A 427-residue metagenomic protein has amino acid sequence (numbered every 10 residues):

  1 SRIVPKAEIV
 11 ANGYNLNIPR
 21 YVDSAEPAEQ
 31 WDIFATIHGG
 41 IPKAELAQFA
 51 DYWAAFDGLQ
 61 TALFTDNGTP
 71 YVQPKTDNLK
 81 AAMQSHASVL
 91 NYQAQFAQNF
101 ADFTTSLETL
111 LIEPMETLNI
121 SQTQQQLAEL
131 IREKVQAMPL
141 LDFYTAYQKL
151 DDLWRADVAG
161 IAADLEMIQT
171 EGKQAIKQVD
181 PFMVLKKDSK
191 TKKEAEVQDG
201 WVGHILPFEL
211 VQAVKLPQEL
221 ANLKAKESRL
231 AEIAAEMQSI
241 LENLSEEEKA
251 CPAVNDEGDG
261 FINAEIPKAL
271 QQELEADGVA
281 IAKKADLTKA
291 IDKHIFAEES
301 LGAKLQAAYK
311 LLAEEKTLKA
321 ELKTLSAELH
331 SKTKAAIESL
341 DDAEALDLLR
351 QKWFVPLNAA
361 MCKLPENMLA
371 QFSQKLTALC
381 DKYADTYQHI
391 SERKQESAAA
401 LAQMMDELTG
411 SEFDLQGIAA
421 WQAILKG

Functional and structural regions predicted by a protein language model:
S1-G427: Accessory (non-catalytic) regions of SAM-dependent nucleic-acid methyltransferases and partner specificity/recognition
